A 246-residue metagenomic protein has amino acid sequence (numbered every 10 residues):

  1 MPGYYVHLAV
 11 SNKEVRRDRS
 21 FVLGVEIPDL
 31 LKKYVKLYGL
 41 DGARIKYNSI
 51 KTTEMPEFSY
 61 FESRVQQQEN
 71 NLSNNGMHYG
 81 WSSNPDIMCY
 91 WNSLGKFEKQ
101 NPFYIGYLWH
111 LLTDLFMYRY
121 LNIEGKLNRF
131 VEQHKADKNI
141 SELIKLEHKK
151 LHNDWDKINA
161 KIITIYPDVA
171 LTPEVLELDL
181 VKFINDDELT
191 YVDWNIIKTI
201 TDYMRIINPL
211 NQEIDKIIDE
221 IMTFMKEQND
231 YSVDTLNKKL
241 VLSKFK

Functional and structural regions predicted by a protein language model:
M1-K246: N-terminal leader/auxiliary helical segments
